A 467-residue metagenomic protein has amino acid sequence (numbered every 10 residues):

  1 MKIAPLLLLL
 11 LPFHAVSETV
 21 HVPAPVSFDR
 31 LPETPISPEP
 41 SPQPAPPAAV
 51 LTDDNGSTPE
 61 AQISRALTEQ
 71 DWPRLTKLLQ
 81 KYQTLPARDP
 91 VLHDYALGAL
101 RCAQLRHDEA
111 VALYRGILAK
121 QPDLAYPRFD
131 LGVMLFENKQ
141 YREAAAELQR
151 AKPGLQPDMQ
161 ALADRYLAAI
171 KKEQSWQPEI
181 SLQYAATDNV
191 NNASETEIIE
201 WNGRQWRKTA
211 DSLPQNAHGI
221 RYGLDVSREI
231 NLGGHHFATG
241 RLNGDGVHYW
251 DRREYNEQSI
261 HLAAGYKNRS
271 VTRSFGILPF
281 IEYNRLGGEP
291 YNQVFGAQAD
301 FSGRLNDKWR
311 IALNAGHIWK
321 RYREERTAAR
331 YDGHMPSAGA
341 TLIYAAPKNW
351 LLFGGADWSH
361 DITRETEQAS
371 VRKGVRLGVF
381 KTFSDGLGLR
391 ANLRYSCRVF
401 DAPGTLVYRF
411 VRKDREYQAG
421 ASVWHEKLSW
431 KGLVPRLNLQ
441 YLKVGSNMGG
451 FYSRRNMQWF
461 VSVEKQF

Functional and structural regions predicted by a protein language model:
M1-L8: Sec-dependent signal peptide recognition, specifically the positively charged N-region followed immediately by
P12-H14: N-terminal signal peptide c-region/cleavage motif recognized by signal peptidases
E18-V50, N55, S64-E69, T76-Q80 (+3 more regions): Gram-negative and organellar
V91: Membrane-embedded glycan transfer/ligation machinery that uses polyprenyl lipid-linked sugar donors/oligosaccharides
